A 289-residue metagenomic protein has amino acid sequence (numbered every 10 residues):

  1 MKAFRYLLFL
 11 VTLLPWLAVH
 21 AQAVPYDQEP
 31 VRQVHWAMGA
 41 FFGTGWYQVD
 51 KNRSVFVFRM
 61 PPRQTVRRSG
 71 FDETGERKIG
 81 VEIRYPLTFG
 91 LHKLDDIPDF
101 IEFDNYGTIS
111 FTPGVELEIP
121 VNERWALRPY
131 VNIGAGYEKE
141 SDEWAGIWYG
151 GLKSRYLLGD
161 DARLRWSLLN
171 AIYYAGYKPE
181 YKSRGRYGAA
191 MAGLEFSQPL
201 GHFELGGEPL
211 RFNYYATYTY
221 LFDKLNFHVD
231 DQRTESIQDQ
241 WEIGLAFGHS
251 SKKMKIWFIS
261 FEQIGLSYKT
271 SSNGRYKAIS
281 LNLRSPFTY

Functional and structural regions predicted by a protein language model:
A21-P98, Y289: Short glycine/proline- and aromatic-enriched beta-strand/turn motifs that initiate or cap beta-hairpins
T44-W46, Q64, L87-D95, I119 (+7 more regions): Transmembrane beta-strands of outer-membrane beta-barrel pores
N52-P62, I79, N105-F111, W144-G150 (+3 more regions): Residues that define the transmembrane beta-barrel architecture of outer-membrane proteins
F58-R68, F111-I119, I133, L152-L158 (+5 more regions): Residues on the lipid-exposed face of transmembrane beta-strands in outer-membrane beta-barrel proteins
T65-E82, I119-L127, G159-S167, L200-R211 (+2 more regions): Short loop/turn motifs that connect adjacent beta-strands in outer-membrane beta-barrel proteins
R77-Y85, L127-V131, W148-G150, L164-I172 (+5 more regions): Transmembrane beta-strands of outer-membrane beta-barrel proteins
L91-F103, E204-Y289: Outer membrane beta-barrel transmembrane domains
E143-N226: Detector for outer-membrane/organellar transmembrane beta-barrel domains, recognizing the amphipathic beta-strand
